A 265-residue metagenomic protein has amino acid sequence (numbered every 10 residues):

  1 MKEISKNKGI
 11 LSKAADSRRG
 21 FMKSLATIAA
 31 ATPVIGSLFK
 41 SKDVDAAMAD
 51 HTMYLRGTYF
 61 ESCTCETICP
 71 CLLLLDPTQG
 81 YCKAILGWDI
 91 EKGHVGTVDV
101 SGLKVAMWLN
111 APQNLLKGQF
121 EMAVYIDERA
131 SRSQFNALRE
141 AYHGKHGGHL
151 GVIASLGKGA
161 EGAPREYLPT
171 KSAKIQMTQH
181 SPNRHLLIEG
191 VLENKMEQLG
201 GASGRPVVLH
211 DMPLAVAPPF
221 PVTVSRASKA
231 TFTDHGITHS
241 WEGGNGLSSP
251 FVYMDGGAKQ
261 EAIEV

Functional and structural regions predicted by a protein language model:
M1-G20, I28-P33, K42-D43: N-terminal secretory signal peptides
S5-G9, A49, M122: Generic preference for well-ordered secondary structure
A14-A15, G36-R56: C-terminal segment of N-terminal export signals and the immediately downstream linker at the start of the mature
F21, D43-V44, G87, A160: Charge-rich, low-complexity amphipathic helices in intrinsically disordered tails/linkers adjacent to domains
T27-I28, C71: A very general structural signal that marks isolated residues within well-ordered alpha-helical segments
P33-S37, P77: Short linear functional motifs in flexible/disordered or boundary regions
H51-V265: Beta-strand-enriched cores of mature, soluble protein domains
